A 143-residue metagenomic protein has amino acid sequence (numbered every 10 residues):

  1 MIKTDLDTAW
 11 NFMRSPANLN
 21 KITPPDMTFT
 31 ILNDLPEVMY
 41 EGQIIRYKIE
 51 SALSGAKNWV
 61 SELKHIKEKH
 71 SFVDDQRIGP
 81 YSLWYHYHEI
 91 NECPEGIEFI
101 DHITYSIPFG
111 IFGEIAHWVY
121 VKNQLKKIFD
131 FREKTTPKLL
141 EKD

Functional and structural regions predicted by a protein language model:
M1, I44, N58, S71 (+2 more regions): Intrinsic-disorder/low-complexity, polar/charged segments enriched in Ser/Thr/Lys/Arg/Asp/Glu/Gln
M1-K3, K48, E62, E89-N91 (+1 more regions): Generic structural detector for well-ordered beta-strands
M1-Y40: Hydrophobic ligand-binding cavity/cleft-lining segments
D5-D7, V38, K64-S71, E89-E98: A short, structured loop/turn motif at beta-sheet edges
D7-N11, E92-E98, D130, K134 (+1 more regions): Replace "anionic and nucleotidyl ligands
I22, S54-A56, L83: A cross-taxa feature marking solvent-exposed loop/turn segments within ectodomains of secreted and single-pass membrane
T30-G79, F131-L139: Glycine-rich portal/gate segments that line the openings of hydrophobic small-molecule binding cavities
Q76-K127: Beta-strand/loop substructures that line and gate deep hydrophobic ligand-binding cavities in soluble
